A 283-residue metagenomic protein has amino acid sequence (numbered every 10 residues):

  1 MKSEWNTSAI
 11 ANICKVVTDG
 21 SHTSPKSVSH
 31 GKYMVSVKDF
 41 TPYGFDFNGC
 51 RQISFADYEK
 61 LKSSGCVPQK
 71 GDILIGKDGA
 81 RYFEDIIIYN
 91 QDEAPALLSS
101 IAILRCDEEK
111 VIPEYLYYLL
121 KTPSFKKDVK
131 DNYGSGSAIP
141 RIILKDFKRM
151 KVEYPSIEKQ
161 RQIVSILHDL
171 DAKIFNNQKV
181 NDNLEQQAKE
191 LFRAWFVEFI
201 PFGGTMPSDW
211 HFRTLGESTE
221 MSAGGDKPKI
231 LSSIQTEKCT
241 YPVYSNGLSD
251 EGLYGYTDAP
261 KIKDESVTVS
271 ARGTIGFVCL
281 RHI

Functional and structural regions predicted by a protein language model:
M1-S21, R149-P228, I234-S249: Non-catalytic DNA-recognition/assembly elements of restriction-modification systems
T7-K26, K38-I73, G216-T268, F277-I283: Sequence-specific dsDNA recognition surfaces
M34, I101-I103, K151, V243 (+1 more regions): Conserved hydrophobic/aromatic beta-strand scaffold that supports enzyme active sites
F40-P42, A80-R81, A102, E109 (+2 more regions): Short, glycine-/Ser/Thr-/acidic-enriched flexible segments
R81-Y89: Short, Lys/Arg- and Gly-enriched loop/turn segments at beta-strand edges
A94-I101, E114, G134-V164, I283: A short glycine-rich beta-alpha junction/loop motif
P113-F125, V129-N132: Glycine- and charge-enriched low-complexity intrinsically disordered segments
